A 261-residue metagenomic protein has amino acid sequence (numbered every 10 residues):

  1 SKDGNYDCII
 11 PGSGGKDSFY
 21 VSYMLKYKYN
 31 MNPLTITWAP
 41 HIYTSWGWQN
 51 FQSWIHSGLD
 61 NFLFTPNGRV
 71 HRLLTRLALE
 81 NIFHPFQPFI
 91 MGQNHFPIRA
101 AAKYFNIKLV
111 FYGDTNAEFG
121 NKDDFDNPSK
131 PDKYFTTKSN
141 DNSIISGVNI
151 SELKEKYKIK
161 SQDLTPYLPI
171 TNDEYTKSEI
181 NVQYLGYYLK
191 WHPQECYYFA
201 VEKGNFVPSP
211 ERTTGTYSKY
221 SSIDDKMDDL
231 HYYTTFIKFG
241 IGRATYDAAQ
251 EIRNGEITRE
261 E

Functional and structural regions predicted by a protein language model:
S1-D7, M24-E261: Nucleotide-activated chemistry modules centered on ATP-dependent adenylation/adenylyltransferase
C8-D17: Short, glycine-rich nucleotide/cofactor-binding loops
K16-V21, Q93: Short glycine/serine/threonine-rich phosphate/pyrophosphate-binding segments that cradle anionic phosphate groups
